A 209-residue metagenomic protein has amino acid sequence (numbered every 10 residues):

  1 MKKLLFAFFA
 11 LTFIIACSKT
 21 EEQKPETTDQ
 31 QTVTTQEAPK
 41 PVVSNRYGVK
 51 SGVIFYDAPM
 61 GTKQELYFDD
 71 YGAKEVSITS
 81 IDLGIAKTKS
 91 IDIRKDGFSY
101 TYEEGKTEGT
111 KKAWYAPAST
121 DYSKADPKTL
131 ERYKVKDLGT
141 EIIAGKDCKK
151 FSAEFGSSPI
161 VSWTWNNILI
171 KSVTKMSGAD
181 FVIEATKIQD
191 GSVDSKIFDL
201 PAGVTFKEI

Functional and structural regions predicted by a protein language model:
M1-I15: Sec-dependent bacterial lipoprotein signal peptides
K2-K3, K19, K74: Basic side chains
I15-A16, F55: Residues marking helix boundaries in flexible regions
C17-P25: Bacterial lipoprotein signal-peptidase II cleavage site
K24-P25, V33-I209: Extended soluble regions of mature proteins
